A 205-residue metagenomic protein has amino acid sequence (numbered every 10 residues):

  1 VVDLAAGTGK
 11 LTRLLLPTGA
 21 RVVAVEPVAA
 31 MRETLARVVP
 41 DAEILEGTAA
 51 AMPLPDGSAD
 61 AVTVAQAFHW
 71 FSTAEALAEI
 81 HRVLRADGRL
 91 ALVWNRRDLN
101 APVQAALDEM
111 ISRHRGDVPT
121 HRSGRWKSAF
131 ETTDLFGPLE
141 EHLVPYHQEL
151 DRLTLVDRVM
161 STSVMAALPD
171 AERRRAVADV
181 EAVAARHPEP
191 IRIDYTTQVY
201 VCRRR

Functional and structural regions predicted by a protein language model:
V2-L4, T8-A51: Class I SAM-dependent methyltransferase SAM/SAH-binding core
L15-G19, M52, W70-F71, W94 (+2 more regions): Tryptophan-centric aromatic hotspots in well-structured domains and transmembrane helices
P17, P40, G47, G57 (+2 more regions): Structured loop/turn residues at beta-strand edges in well-structured enzyme cores
V25, D60, V64-F68, V93: Residues lining the SAM
A50-A61: A short acidic, Gly/Pro-enriched loop at the edge of an enzyme's catalytic core that lines a small-molecule cofactor
F71-E79: A short, conserved alpha-helix within the catalytic core of class I
A78-Q148: Conserved catalytic/acceptor-binding region of the Class I
G124, S128-R205: Conserved Class I S-adenosyl-L-methionine
